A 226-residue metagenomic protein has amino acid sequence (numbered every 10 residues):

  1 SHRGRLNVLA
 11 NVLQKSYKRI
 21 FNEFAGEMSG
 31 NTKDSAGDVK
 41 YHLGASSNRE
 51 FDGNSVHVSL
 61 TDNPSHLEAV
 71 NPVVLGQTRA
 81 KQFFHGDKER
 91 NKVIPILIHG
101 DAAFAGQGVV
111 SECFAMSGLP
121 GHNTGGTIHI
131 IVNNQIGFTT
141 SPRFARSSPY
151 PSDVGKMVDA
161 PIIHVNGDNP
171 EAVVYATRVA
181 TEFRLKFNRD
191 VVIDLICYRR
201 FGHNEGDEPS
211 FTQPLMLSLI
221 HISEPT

Functional and structural regions predicted by a protein language model:
S1-V110, F114-R143, S147, V158-I162 (+3 more regions): Conserved internal helical-beta-strand scaffold that buttresses enzyme catalytic cores
H99-G100, I131-N134, N166-N169, T177 (+1 more regions): Active-site proximal loops enriched in glycine and acidic residues that flank catalytic Cys/His/Asp and coordinate
L119, V154, F183: Hydrophobic/aromatic ligand-binding patch that stacks against planar heteroaromatic rings of cofactors or nucleotides
A145-S152, Q213-S218: Acidic, Ser/Thr-rich peripheral helices and adjacent loops at domain boundaries
Y150-A176, S223: Conserved thiamine diphosphate
V173-N204: Structural signature of the thiamine diphosphate
F201-L219: Acidic/histidine-rich catalytic neighborhood
S218-T226: Residue-level detector of conserved catalytic or cofactor/ligand-binding positions in enzyme active sites
